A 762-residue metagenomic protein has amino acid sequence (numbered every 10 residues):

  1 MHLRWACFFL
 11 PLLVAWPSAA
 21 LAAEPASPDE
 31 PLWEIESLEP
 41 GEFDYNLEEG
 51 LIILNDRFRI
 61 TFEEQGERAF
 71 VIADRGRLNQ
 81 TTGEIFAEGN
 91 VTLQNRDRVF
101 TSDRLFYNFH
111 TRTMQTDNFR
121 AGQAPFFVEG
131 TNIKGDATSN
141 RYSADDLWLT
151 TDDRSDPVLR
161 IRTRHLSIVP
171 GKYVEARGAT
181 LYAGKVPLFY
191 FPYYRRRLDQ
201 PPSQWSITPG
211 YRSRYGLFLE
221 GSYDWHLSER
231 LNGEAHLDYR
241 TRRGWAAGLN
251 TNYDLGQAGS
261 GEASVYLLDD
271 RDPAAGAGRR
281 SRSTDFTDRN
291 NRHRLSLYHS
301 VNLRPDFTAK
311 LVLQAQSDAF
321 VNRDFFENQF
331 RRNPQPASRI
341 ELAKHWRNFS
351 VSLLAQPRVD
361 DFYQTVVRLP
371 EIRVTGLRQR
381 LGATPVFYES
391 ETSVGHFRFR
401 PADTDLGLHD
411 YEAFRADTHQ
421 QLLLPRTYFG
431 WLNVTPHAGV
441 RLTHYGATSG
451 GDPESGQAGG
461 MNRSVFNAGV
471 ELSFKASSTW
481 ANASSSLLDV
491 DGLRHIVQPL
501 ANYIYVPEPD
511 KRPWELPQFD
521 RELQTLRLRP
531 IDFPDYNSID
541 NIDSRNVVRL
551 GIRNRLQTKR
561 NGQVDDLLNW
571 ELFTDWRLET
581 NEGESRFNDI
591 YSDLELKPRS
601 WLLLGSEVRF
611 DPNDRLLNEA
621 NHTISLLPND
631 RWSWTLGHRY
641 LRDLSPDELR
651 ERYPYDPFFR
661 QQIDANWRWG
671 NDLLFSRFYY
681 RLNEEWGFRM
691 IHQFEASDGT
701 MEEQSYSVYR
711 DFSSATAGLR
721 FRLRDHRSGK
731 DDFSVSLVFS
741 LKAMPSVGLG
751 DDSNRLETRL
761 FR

Functional and structural regions predicted by a protein language model:
M1-L3: N-terminal secretory signal peptides that target proteins for export/translocation
A6-W16: Bacterial N-terminal signal peptides
A20-A23: Boundary at the C-terminal end of the N-terminal hydrophobic targeting segment
P25-L32, L38-E42, N55-R75, E88-S102 (+3 more regions): Interaction modules related to DNA damage response and DNA replication/repair
T92, R104-M114, A121-L149, R154-P170 (+1 more regions): Outer-membrane beta-barrel proteins and related beta-barrel translocases across Gram-negative bacteria
